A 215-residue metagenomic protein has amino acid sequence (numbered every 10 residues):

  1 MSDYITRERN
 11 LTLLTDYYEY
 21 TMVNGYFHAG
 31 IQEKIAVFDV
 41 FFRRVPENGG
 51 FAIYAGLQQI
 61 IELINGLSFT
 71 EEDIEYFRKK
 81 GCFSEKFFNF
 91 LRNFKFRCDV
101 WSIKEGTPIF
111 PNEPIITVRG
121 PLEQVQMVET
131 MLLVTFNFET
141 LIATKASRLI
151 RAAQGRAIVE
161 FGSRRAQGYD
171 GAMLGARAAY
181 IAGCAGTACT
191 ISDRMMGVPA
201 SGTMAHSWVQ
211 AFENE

Functional and structural regions predicted by a protein language model:
S2-K34, R44-P46, C82, F88-R97 (+1 more regions): Buried, small/hydrophobic-residue-enriched core segments of structured protein domains
A29, A36-R92: N-terminal, Lys/Arg-enriched amphipathic/low-complexity engagement segments that precede the first folded domain
